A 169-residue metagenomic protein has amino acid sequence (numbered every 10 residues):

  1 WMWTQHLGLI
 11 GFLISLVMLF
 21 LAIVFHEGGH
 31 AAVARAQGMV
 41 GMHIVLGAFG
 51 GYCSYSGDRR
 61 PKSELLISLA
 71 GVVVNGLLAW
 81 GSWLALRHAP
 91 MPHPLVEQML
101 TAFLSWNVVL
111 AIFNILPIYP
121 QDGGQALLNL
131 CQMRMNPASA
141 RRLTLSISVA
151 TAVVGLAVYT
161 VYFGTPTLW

Functional and structural regions predicted by a protein language model:
W1-W169: Hydrophobic transmembrane alpha-helices and their immediate loop junctions in multi-pass integral membrane proteins
